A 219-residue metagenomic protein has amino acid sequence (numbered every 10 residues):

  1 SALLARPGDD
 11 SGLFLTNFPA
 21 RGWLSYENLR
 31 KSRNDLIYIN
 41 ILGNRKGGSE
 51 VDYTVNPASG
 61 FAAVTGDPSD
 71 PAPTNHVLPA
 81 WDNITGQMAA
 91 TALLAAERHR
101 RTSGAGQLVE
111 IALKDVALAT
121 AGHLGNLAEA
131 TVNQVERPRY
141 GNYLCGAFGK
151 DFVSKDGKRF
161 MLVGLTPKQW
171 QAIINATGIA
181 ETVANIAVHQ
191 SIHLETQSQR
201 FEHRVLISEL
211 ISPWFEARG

Functional and structural regions predicted by a protein language model:
S1-A2, D10, F18-G164, A172: Active-site-adjacent "lid/gating" segments in soluble enzymes
D9, D35, I179-V183: A general structural signal for well-ordered secondary-structure junctions
F148-G219: Aromatic-enriched alpha-helical interface/lid elements that frame and gate functional surfaces
